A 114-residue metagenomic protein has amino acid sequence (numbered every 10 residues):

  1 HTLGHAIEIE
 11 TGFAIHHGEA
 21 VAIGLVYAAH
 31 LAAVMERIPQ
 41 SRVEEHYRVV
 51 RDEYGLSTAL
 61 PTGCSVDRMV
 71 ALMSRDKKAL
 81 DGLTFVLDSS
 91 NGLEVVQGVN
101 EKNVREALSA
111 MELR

Functional and structural regions predicted by a protein language model:
T2-T11: Oxyanion-binding "anion nests"
I7, A29-A32, V50, L108: Hydrophobic residues within well-ordered, non-membrane alpha-helices that form the packing/core of soluble catalytic
G12-V21, E36-Q40: Active-site metal-coordination segments of metallo-dependent hydrolases
G18-A33, H46: An active-site-proximal "capping" alpha-helix that borders the catalytic cofactor pocket
R37-R114: C-terminal charged capping/lid subdomain of soluble metabolic enzymes
